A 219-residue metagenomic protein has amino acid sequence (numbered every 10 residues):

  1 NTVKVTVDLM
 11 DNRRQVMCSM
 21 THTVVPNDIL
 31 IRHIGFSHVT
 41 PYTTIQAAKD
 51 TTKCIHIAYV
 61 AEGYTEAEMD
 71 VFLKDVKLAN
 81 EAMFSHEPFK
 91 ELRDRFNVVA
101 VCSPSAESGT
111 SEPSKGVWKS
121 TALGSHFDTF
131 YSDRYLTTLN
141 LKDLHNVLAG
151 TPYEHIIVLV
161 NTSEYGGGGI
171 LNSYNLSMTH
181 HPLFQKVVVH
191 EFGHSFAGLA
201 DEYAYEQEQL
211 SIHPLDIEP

Functional and structural regions predicted by a protein language model:
N1-G35: Beta-strand-enriched, solvent-exposed domains that form extended recognition/catalytic surfaces
G35-S85, A100-S108: Fold-level signature of zinc-dependent metallopeptidase catalytic domains
K49-K53, K90-R93, L148-Y153: Extracellular/periplasmic catalytic domains that process cell-envelope and extracellular macromolecules
G63-E66, P104-S108, T162-G166, P182-F184 (+1 more regions): Solvent-exposed loop/turn segments at secondary-structure junctions within structured extracellular/periplasmic domains
M69-F72, G167-E191: Short pre-active-site segment immediately N-terminal to the catalytic Zn-binding motif
R95-L171: Active-site-proximal segments of metallohydrolase catalytic domains
F192-E208: Catalytic Zn2+-binding segment of zinc metalloproteases
Y203-P219: Replace "(M1/M4/M9/M12/WLM)" with "(e.g., M1/M4/M8/M9/M12/M26/WLM)" and add "not limited to" to clarify scope
